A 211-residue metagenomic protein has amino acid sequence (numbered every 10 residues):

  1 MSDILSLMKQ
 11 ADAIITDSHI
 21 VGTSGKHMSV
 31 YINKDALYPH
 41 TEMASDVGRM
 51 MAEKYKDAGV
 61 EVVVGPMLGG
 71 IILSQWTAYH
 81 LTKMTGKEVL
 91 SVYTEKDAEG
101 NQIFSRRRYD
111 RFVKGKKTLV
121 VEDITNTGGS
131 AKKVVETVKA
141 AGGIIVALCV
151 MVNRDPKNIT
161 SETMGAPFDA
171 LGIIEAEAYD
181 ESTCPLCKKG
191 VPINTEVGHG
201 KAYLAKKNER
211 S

Functional and structural regions predicted by a protein language model:
M1-V121, T125-S211: PRPP-associated nucleotide enzymes
